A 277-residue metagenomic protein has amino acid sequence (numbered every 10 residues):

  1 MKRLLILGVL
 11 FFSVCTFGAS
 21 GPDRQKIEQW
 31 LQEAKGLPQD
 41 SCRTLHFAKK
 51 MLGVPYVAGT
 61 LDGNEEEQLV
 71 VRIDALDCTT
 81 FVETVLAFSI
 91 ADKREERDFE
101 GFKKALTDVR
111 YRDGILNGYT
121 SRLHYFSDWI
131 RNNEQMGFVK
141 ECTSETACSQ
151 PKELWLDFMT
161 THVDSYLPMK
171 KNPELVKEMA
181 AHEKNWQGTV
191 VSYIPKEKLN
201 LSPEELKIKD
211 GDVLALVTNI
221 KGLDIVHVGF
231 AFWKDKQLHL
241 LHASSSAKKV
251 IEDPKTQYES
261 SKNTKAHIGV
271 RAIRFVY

Functional and structural regions predicted by a protein language model:
L4-S13: Sec-dependent N-terminal signal peptides
V14-D23: Bacterial Sec-dependent signal peptides at the C-terminal "C-region" and cleavage site
S20, L37-S41, L45, V71-T79 (+2 more regions): Solvent-exposed, acidic/flexible segments
D23-S41: Start-of-domain marker
D40-P55, L61: Sequence/structural signature of beta-propeller domains
Y56-T189, W233, Q237, H242-S245: Acidic/His-rich structured neighborhood in mature extracellular/periplasmic domains
K177-K207: Mixed-charge, Lys/Arg-rich low-complexity intrinsically disordered regions
D212-Y277: C-terminal soluble interaction/assembly domains
